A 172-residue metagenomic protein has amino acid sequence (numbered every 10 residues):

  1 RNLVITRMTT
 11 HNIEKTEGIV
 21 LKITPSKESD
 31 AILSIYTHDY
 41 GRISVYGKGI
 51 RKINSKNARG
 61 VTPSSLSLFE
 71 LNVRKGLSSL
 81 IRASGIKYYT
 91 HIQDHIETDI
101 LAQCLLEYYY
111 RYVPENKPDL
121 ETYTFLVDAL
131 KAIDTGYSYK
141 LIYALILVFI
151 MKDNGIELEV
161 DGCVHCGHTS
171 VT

Functional and structural regions predicted by a protein language model:
V4-T172: Non-catalytic alpha-helical scaffolds and adjoining flexible linkers that form interface surfaces for assembly
